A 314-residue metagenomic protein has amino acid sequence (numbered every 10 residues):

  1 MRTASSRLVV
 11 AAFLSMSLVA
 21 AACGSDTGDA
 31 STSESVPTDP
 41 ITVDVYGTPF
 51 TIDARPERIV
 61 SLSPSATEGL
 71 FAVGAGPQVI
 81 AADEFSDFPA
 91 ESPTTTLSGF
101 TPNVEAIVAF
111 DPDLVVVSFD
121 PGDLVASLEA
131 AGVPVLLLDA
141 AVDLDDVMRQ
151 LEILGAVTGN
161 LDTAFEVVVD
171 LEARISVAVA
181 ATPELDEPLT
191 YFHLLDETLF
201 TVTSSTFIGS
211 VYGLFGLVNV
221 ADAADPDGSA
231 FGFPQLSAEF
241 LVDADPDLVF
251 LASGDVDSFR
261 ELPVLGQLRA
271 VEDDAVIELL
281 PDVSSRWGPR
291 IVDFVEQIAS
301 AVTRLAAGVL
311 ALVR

Functional and structural regions predicted by a protein language model:
R2-S15, A21-S65, N160-L194, S300-R314: Bacterial Sec-exported substrate-binding components of ABC uptake systems
D44-G47, T95-E105, A141, P226-A238: Short helix-initiation/N-cap motifs at beta->coil->alpha
P56, N103-V117, V133, P234-L251: Proline-aspartate-enriched helix->loop->beta-strand connector
R58-D120, L217-V220: A short, structured surface patch at a secondary-structure boundary
S63, F119-D120, A140, E197 (+4 more regions): Short secondary-structure boundary segments
D123, D146-A156, F165, A244 (+1 more regions): Structured C-terminal subdomain patch of bacterial secreted/periplasmic proteins
D123, L137-V157, D186-V211: Extracytoplasmic ligand-binding site segments that recognize negatively charged/polar headgroups
S205-G232, E278: His/Asp/Glu-enriched short active-site or ligand-binding loop at hydrolase and phosphoryl-transfer sites
